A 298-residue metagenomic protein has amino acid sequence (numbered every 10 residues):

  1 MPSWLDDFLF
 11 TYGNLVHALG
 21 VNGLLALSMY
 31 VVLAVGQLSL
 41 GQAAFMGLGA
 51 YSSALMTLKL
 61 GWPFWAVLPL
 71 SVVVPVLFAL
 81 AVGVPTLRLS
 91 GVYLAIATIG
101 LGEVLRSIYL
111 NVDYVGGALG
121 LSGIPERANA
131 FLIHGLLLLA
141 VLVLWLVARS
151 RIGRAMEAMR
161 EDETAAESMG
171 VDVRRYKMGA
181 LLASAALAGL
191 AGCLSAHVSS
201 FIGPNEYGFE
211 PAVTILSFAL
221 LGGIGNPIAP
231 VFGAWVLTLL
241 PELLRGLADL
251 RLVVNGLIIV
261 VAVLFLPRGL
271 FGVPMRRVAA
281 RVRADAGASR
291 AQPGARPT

Functional and structural regions predicted by a protein language model:
M1-T298: Transmembrane alpha-helices and adjacent helix-loop boundaries
